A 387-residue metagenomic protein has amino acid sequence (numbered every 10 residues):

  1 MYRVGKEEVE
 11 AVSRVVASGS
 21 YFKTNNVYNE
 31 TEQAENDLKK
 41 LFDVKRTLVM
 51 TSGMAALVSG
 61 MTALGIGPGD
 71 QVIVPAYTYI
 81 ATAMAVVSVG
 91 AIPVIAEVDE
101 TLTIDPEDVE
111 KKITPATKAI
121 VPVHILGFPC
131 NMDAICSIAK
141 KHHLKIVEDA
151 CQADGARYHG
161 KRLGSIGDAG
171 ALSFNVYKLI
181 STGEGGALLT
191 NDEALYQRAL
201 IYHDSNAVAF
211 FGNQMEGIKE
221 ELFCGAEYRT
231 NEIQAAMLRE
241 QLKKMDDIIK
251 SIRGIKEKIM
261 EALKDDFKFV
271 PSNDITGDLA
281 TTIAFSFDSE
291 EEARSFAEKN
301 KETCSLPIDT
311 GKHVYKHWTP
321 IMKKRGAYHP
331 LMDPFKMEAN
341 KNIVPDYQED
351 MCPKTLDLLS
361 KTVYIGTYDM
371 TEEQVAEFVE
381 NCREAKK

Functional and structural regions predicted by a protein language model:
M1-A63, G67, S88-V89, K140 (+2 more regions): Conserved PLP-binding active-site segment in aminotransferase class I/II-type PLP enzymes
N26, A153-H159, I166-T282: Active-site region of PLP-dependent enzymes
V58-I113, A119-V121: Conserved PLP-anchoring active-site segment centered on the Schiff-base-forming lysine
T101-T182, A187-L189, E193-A194, Y364: Active-site phosphate-binding strand-loop segment of PLP-dependent enzymes
L189, A284-D288, G366: Short hydrophobic/aromatic beta-strand micro-patches that form the beta-sheet surface supporting nucleotide- or nucleic
E193, F287-E292, T371: Helix N-cap motif at beta-to-alpha junctions
A199, R294-E302, F378-R383: Short amphipathic alpha-helices in soluble, non-transmembrane regions that often serve as interface/regulatory elements
N206-E216, K258-E261, A297-T362: Conserved PLP cofactor-binding pocket of PLP-dependent enzymes
